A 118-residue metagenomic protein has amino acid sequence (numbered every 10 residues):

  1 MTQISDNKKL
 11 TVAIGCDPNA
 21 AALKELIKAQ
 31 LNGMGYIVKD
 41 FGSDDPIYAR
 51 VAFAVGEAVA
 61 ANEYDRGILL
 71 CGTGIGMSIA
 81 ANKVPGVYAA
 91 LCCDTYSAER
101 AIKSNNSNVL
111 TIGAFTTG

Functional and structural regions predicted by a protein language model:
Q3-A22, L26, T95-G118: C-terminal binding/interaction regions
G15, K39-F41, G67-C71: Short, conserved beta-strand edge motifs with alternating hydrophobic and charged residues
A29-I37: Short helix-loop-beta junction
M34, V84-P85, N105: Short, structured coil segments at secondary-structure junctions
I37-Y48: A short beta-strand-loop structural module common to alpha/beta enzyme folds
V55-C92: Helix-adjacent hinge/juxtasegments
